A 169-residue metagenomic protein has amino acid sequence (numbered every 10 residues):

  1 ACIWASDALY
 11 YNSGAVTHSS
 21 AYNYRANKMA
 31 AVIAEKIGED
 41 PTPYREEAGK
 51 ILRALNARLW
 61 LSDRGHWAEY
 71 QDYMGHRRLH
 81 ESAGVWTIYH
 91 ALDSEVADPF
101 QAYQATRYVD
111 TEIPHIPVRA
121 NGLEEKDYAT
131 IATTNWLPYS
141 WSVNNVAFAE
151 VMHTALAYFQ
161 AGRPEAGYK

Functional and structural regions predicted by a protein language model:
A1-W4, K169: Short intrinsically disordered, low-complexity coil segments enriched in acidic
C2-I3, N12-H18, Y22-T111, H115-L123: Catalytic cores of carbohydrate-active enzymes
D7-L9, G75-H76, T134-S140: Short beta-alpha connecting loops at secondary-structure transitions that line or flank enzyme active sites
G84-I88, A132-T134, E150: Short acidic (Asp/Glu) and glycine-rich catalytic loops that position anionic groups and cofactors
Q104-T106, P164-K169: Composition- and surface-driven signal marking solvent-exposed, interaction-prone regions in large proteins
N121-A147: Generic long, charged, amphipathic alpha-helical segments
L137-G167: C-terminal substrate/ligand-recognition segments
